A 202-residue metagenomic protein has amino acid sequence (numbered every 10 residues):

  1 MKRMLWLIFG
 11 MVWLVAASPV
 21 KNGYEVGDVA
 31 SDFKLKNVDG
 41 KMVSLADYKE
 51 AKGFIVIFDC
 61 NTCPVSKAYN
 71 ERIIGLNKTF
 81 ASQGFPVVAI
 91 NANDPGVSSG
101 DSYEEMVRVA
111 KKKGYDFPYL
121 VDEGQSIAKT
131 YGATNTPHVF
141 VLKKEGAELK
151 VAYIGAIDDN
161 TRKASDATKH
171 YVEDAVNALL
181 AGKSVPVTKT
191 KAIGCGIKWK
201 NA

Functional and structural regions predicted by a protein language model:
M4-W13: Sec-dependent N-terminal signal peptides
S18-A46: N-terminal "domain-start" segment that seeds a small globular fold
S44-K67, V87, V176: Short active-site neighborhood of thiol/selenol oxidoreductases, capturing the structured segment around
A51-G53, S82-V87, G114-P118, T136: Loop/turn elements at helix/coil->beta-strand transitions in domains of secreted/extracellular proteins
C60-Y69, V139, C195-K198: Short, thiol/selenol-centered motifs that function as redox-active sites or metal-ligating centers
K67-K112, E123-T130: Structural microenvironment flanking redox-active thiols in thiol-disulfide oxidoreductases
V107-V151: Short, internal strand/loop/helix patches that form the active-site neighborhood or redox-interaction surface
V141-A202: Thiol-/selenol-based redox modules, centered on thioredoxin-like and closely related oxidoreductase domains
